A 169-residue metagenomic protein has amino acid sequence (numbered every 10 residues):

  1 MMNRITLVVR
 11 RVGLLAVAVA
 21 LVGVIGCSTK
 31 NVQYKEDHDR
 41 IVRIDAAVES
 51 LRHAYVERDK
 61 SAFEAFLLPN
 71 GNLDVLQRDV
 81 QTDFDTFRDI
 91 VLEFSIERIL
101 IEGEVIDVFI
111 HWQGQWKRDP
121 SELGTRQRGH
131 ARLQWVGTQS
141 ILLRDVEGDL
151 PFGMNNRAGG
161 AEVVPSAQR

Functional and structural regions predicted by a protein language model:
M2-A16: Bacterial N-terminal signal peptides that target proteins for export
G23-G26: C-terminal motif of bacterial Sec signal peptides marking the signal peptidase cleavage site
K30, D39, D45-A46, K60-F109 (+2 more regions): Short solvent-exposed beta->alpha transition segments
L51-A62: Short helix-adjacent coil turns
G103-R169: Exposed beta-sheet edge and beta->alpha loop/turn motif
